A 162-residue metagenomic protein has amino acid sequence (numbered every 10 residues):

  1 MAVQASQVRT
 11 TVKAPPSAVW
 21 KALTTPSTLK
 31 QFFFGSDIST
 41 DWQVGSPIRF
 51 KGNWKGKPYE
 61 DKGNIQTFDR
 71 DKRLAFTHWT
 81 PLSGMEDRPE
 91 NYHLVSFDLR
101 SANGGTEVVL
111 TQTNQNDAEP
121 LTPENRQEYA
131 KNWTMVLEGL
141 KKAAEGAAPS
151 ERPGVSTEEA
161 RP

Functional and structural regions predicted by a protein language model:
M1-S39, Q43-V44, P162: Hydrophobic ligand-binding cavity/cleft-lining segments
T10, K62-T67, Y92-R100: Hydrophobic/aromatic beta-strand elements that line small-molecule binding cavities or substrate pockets in beta-rich
P16-S17, Q66-R73, D98-E107: A short, structured loop/turn motif at beta-sheet edges
V19-W20, L29, I48-F50, I65 (+4 more regions): Hydrophobic pocket/interface hotspot
T40-L82: Glycine-rich portal/gate segments that line the openings of hydrophobic small-molecule binding cavities
G84-T134: Beta-strand/loop substructures that line and gate deep hydrophobic ligand-binding cavities in soluble
N114-P162: A conserved amphipathic terminal alpha-helix motif
